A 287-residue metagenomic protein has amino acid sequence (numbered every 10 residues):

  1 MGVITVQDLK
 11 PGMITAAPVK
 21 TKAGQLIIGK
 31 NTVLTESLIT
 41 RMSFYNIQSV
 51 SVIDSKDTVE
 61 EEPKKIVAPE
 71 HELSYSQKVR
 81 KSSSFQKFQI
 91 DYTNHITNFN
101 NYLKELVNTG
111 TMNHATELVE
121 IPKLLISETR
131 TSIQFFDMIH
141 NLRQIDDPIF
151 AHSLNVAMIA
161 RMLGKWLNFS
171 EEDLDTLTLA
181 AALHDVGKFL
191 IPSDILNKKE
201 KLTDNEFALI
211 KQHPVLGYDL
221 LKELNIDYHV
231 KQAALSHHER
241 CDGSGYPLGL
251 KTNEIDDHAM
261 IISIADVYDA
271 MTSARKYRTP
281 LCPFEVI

Functional and structural regions predicted by a protein language model:
M1-T116: Membrane-cytosol interface segments
Q7, A17, L26, I133 (+12 more regions): Flexible, active-site-adjacent loop/turn segments at secondary-structure boundaries
A16, A160, I287: Generic structural marker for isolated residues within well-ordered, non-membrane alpha-helices of soluble domains
K22, E171-E172, T252-N253: Short hydrophobic/aromatic segments of transmembrane alpha-helices and their interfaces
G29, N205, S273: Thr-Gly-centered strand-to-loop micro-motif
V59-E61, A182, K199, E239: Short secondary-structure boundary/hinge segments and terminal tails
H71-K211, Y218-N225, H229: Acidic/His-rich, divalent-metal-binding segments that scaffold phosphate/diphosphate chemistry
V156, L177-L190, A208-D219, E223-I287: Alpha-helical scaffolding flanking metal-ion-dependent phosphate/phosphodiester catalytic sites
